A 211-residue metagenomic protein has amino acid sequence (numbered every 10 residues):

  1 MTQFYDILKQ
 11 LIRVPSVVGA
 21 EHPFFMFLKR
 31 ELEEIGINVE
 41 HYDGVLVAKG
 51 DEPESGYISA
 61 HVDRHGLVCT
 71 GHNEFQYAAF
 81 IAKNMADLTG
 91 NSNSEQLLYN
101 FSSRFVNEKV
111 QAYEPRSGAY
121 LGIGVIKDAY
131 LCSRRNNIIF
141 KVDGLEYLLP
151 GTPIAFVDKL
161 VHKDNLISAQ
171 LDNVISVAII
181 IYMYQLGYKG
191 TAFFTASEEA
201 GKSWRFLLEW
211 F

Functional and structural regions predicted by a protein language model:
M1-F211: N-terminal hydrophobic/helix-forming segments and targeting peptides
